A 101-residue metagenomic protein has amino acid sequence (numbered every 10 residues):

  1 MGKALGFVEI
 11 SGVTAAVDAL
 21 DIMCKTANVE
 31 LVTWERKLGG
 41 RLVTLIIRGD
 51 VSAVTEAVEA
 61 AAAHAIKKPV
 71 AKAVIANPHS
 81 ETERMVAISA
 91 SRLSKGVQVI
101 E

Functional and structural regions predicted by a protein language model:
M1, C24, E35-G39, I66-K67 (+1 more regions): Solvent-exposed alpha-helices and their adjacent loops that cap or buttress functional pockets in soluble metabolic
M1-I10: Short glycine-/aliphatic-rich beta-strand segments at the starts of folded cytosolic domains
T14-N28: Short amphipathic alpha-helix segments
I22, A57-H64: Short amphipathic alpha-helices in soluble, non-transmembrane regions that often serve as interface/regulatory elements
A27-E30, A62-V70: A common structural junction motif
L38-R41, A71-A87: Short proline/glycine- and acidic-rich turn/helix-capping motifs at secondary-structure junctions
R48-V54: Helix N-cap motif at beta-to-alpha junctions
E81-E101: Short, low-order "capping/linker" segments at domain edges
